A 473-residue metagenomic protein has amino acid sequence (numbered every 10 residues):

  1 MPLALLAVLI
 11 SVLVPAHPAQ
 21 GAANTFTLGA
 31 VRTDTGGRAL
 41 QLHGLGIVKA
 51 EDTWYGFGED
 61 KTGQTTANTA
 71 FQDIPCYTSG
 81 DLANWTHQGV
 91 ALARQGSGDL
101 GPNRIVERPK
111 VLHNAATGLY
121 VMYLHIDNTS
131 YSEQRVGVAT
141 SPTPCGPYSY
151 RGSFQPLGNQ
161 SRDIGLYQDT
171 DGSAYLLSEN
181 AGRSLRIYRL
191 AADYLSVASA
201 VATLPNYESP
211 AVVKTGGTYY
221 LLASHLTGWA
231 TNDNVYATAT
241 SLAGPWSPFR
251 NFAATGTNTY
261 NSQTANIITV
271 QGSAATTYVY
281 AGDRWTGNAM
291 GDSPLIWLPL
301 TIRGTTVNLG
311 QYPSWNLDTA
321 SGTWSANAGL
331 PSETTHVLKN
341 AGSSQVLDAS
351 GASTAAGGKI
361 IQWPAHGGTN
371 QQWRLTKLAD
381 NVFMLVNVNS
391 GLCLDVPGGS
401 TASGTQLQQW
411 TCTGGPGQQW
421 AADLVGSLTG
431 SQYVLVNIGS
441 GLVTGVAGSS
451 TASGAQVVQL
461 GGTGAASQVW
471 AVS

Functional and structural regions predicted by a protein language model:
M1-G21: Secretory targeting and sorting signals
G21-T334, N370, Q419: Carbohydrate-active catalytic/glycan-binding domains of CAZyme proteins, especially the secreted or lumenal ectodomains
F57-G58, Y123, L177, L222 (+9 more regions): Beta-strand residues in well-ordered beta-sheet regions across diverse protein folds
D81, T143-C145, S241-A243, G272-S273 (+9 more regions): Acidic glycine-/aspartate-rich tracts in secreted/extracellular proteins
A115-L119, D171-S173, T218, Q271-T277 (+5 more regions): Short, solvent-exposed loop/turn segments that connect beta-strands within catalytic domains and beta-strand-rich
E133, E333-T334, G357, G404 (+1 more regions): Glycine-centered loop/turn motifs
S325-T354, Q372-T401, Q419-T451, V469-S473: Extracellular glycan-recognition/adhesion modules and their associated mucin-like linkers
K359-P364, T405-T411, Q456-L460: Aromatic-rich beta-strand patches that line glycan-recognition/binding surfaces of extracellular proteins
